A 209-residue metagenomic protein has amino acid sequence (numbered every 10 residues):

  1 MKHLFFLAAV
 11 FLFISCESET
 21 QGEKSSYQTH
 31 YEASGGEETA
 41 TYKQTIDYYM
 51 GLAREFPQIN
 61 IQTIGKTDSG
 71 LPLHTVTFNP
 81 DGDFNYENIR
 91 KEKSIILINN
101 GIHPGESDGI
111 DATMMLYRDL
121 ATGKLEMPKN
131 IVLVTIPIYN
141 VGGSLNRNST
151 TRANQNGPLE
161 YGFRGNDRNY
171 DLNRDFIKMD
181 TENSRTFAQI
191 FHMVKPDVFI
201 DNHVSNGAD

Functional and structural regions predicted by a protein language model:
M1-L4: Positively charged n-region of N-terminal signal peptides that target proteins for export
L12-S15: C-terminal motif of bacterial Sec signal peptides marking the signal peptidase cleavage site
E17-E19: Bacterial signal peptide processing site
E23-G36, I98-N100: Acidic/histidine-rich, surface-exposed loop or edge segments in extracytoplasmic proteins
Q44-I96: Soluble metallo-hydrolase cores and metallopeptidase-like ectodomains found primarily in the secretory/periplasmic
R90-N99, S107-D209: Active-site/substrate-binding loop(s) of hydrolase catalytic cores
H103: Conserved phosphate/anionic-ligand binding catalytic regions in large, soluble enzymes, centered on
